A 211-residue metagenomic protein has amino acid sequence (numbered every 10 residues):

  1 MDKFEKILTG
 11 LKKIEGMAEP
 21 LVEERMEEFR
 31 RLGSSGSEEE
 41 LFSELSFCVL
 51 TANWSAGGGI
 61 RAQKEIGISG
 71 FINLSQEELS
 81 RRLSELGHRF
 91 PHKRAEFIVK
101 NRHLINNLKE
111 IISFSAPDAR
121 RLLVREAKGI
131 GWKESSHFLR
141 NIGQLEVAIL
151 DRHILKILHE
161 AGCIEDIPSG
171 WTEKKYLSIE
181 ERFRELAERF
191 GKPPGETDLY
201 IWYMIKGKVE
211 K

Functional and structural regions predicted by a protein language model:
M1-L86: Structure-specific DNA junction-binding interface
M1-R31, A95-I98, R102, S113-V124 (+1 more regions): C-terminal accessory module of base-excision DNA glycosylases/AP lyases that mediates lesion recognition and DNA
E38, F42, S55, R94 (+2 more regions): Hydrophobic (often cysteine-bearing) scaffold residues that line and stabilize catalytic clefts of nucleotide/cofactor
V49, L83, G87, I142 (+1 more regions): Short amphipathic alpha-helical interaction patches enriched in hydrophobic/aromatic residues with interspersed Lys/Arg
L50-G58, G70-F71, N106, E146 (+2 more regions): Short alpha-helix boundary/capping elements
W54, R89, R189-K192: Alpha-helical structural elements of signaling/regulatory helical domains
G57-R61, L74, E78, K93 (+3 more regions): Alpha-helix N-cap and coil->helix boundary residues
Q63-K128: Alpha-helical ds-nucleic-acid-binding substructure associated with the helix-hairpin-helix region of base-excision DNA
